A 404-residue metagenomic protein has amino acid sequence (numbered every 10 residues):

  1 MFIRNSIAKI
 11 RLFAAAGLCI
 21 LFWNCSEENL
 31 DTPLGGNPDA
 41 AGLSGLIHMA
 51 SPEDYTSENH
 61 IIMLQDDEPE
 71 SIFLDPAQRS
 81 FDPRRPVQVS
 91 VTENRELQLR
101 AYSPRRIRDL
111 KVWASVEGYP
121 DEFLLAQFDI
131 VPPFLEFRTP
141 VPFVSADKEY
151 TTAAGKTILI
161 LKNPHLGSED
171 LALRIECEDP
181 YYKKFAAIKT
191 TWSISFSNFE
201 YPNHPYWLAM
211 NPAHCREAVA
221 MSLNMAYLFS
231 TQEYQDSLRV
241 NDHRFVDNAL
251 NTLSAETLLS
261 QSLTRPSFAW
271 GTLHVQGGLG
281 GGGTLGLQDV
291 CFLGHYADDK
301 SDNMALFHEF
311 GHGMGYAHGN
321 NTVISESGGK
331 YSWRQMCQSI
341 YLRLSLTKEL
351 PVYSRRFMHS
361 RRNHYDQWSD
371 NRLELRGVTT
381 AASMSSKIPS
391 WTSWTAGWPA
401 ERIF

Functional and structural regions predicted by a protein language model:
M1-A8: N-terminal secretory signal peptides that target proteins for export/translocation
A8-A16: Sec-dependent signal peptide recognition, specifically the positively charged N-region followed immediately by
L21-N24: C-terminal motif of bacterial Sec signal peptides marking the signal peptidase cleavage site
E28-D302, G313-F404: Predominantly extracellular/secreted Zn2+-dependent metalloproteases
H308, H312: Histidine-centered divalent metal-coordination motifs
